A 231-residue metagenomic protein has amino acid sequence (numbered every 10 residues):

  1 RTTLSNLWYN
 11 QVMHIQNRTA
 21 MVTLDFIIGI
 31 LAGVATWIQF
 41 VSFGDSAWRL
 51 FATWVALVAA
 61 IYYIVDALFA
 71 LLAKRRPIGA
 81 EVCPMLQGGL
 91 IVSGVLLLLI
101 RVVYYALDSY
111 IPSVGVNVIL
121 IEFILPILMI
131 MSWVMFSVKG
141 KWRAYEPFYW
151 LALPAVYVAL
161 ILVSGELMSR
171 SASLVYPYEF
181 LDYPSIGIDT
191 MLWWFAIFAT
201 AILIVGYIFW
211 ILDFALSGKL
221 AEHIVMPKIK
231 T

Functional and structural regions predicted by a protein language model:
M13-I27: N-terminal membrane topogenic signal
F26-T36, V58, Y62-Y63, P84-R101 (+1 more regions): Small-polar-interrupted transmembrane alpha-helices in polytopic inner-membrane proteins
W37-G44, L99-Y110: Juxtamembrane "helix-exit" motif on the non-cytosolic side of transmembrane helices
D45, L71-C83, S137-Y145: Membrane-interface helix-boundary motifs at transmembrane edges
S46-T53, G79-V82, S109-I121, Y145-P147: Non-cytosolic membrane-interface motifs at loop->transmembrane helix junctions
G115-I127, F195-A196: Membrane-interface loop-to-helix entry segments
F148-V163: Hydrophobic alpha-helical membrane-insertion segments
M168-I208: Membrane-interface transmembrane-helix boundary segments in multi-pass integral membrane proteins
